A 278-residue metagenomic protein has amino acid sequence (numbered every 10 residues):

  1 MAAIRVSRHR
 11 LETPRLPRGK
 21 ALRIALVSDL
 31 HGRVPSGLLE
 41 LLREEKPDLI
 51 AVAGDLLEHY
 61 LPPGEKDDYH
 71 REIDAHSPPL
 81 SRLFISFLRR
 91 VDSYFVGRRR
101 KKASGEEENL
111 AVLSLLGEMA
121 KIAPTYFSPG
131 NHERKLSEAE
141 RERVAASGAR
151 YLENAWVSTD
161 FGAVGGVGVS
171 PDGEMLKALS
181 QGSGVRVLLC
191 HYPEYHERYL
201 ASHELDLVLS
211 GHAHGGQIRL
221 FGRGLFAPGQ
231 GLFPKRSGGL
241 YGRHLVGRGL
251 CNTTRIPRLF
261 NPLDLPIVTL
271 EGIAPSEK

Functional and structural regions predicted by a protein language model:
M1, D67-A103, I218-R243, R255-F260: Alpha-helical membrane-targeting segments
M1-G37, E45, P63-G64, I73 (+1 more regions): Acidic, histidine-bearing metal-coordination/catalytic regions of metal-dependent phosphoesterases
I4, E12-A25, A149, W156-G166 (+3 more regions): Beta-strand-turn-beta hairpins that frame and shape the catalytic cleft of phosphate-ester-processing enzymes
A25-D29, L49-D55, A103, P124-N131 (+4 more regions): Active-site neighborhood of phospho(di)ester-bond hydrolases with catalytic His/Asp-centered motifs
H31-G32, L56-H59, N131-K135, V169-D172 (+3 more regions): Solvent-exposed loop/turn segments at secondary-structure junctions within structured extracellular/periplasmic domains
S36-T159: Core catalytic region of metal-dependent phosphoesterases/phosphodiesterases, especially metallo-beta-lactamase-like
Y126, P193-A274: Conserved beta-sheet core of the metallophosphoesterase superfamily
S137-E138, E142-A149, A155-Y199, H203 (+1 more regions): Binuclear metal-dependent hydrolase catalytic cores centered on His/Asp/Glu-rich metal-binding motifs
